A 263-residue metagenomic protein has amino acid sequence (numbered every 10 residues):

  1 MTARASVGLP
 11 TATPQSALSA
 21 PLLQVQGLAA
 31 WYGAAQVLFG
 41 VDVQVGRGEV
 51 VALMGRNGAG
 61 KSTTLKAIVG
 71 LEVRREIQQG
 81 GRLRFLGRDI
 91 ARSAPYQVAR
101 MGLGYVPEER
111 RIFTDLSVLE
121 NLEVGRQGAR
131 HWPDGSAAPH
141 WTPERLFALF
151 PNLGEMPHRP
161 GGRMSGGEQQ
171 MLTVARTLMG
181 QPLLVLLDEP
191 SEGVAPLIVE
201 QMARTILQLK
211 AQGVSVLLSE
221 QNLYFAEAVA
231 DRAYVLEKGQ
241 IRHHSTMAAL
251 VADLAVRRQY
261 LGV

Functional and structural regions predicted by a protein language model:
G33, E72-R74, V118-P139, F150-G154 (+1 more regions): ABC-type ATPase nucleotide-binding domains, specifically the catalytic core motifs of the NBD
M54-R56: The feature captures the beta-strand-to-loop junction immediately N-terminal to the Walker
V69: Helix-to-loop junction immediately C-terminal to a conserved catalytic motif
I77-R88, M101, G135-W141: Conserved ABC transporter NBD signature motif
T177-L178: ABC ATPase C-loop
V185-E189: Catalytic Walker B motif of ABC-type/P-loop ATPase nucleotide-binding domains
